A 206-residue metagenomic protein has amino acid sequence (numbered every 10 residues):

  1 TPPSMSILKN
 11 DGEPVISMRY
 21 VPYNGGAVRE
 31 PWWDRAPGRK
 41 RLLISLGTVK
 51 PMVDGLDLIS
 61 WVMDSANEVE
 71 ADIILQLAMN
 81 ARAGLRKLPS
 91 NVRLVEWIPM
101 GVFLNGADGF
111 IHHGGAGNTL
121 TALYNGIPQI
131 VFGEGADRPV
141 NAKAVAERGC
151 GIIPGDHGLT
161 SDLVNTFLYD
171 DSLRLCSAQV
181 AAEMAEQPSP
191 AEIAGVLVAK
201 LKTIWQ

Functional and structural regions predicted by a protein language model:
T1-K50, A78-R82: A nucleotide-sugar donor-handling region in carbohydrate enzymes
T1-P3, A71-A78, F110-H112: Short, hydrophobic beta-strand segments that form beta-sheet elements in well-ordered domains
V15, N91-V92, G151: Short, conserved active-site loop motifs that form the nucleotide-linked donor/cofactor pocket
I59-E96: Catalytic donor nucleotide-activated moiety binding site of glycosyltransferases and closely related
V95-A144: A donor-sugar binding/catalytic signature common to diverse glycosyltransferases and related nucleotide-sugar
A136-L163: Change "using UDP/GDP/dTDP sugars" to "using nucleotide sugars
S161-Q206: C-terminal amphipathic helix plus adjacent low-complexity, charged tail appended to glycosyltransferase catalytic
